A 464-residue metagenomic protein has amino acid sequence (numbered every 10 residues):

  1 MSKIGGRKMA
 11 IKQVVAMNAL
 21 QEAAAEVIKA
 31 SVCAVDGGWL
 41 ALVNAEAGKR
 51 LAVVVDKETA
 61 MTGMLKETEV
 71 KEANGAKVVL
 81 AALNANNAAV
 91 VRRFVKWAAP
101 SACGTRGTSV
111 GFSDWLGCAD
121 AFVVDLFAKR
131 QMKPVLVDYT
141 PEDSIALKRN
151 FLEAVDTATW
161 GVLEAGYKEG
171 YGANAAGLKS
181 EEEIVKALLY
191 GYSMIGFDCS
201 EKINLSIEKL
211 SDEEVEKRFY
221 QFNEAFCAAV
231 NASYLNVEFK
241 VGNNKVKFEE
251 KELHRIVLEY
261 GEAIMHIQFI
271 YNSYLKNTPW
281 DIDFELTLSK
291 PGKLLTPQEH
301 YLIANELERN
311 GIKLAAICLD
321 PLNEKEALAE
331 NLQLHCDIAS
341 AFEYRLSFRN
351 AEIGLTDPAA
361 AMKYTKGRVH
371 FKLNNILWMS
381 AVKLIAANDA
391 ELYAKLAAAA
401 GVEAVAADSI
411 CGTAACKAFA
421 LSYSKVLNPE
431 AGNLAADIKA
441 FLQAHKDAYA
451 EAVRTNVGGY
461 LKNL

Functional and structural regions predicted by a protein language model:
M1-K3: Short, positively charged and aromatic/hydrophobic N-terminal segments
G6-T157, G161-A165, E181-I203, E208-D212 (+4 more regions): Active-site capping/gating regions of soluble enzymes
G172: N-terminal glycine/serine-rich phosphate-binding loop of ATP-dependent small-molecule kinases, especially carbohydrate
A176, L286: Conserved, mostly hydrophobic/aromatic
D198-N204, K209-L253, V257-I267: Active-site cores of enzymes that catalyze phosphoryl transfer or operate on phosphate-rich substrates
W280-F284: Short, conserved phosphate-binding/catalytic loop or strand-edge motifs used in phosphoryl-/nucleotidyl-transfer
T287-P291: Short loop/turn motifs enriched for small/polar and acidic residues
